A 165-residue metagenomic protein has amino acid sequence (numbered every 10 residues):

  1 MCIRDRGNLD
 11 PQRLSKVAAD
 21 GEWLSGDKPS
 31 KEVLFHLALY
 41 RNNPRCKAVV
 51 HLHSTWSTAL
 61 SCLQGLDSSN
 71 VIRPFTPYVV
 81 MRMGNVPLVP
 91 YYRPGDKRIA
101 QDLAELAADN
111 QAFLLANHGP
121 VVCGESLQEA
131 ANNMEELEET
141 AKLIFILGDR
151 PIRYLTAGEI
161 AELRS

Functional and structural regions predicted by a protein language model:
R4-S165: Glycine-rich flexible loops
